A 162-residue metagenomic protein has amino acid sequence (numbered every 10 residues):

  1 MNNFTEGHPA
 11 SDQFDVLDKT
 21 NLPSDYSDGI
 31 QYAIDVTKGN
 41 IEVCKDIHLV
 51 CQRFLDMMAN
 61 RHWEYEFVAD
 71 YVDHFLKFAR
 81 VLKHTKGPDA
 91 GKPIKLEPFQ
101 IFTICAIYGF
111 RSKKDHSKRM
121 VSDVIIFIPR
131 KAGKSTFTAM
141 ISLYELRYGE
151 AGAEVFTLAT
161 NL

Functional and structural regions predicted by a protein language model:
N2-L162: Phosphate/NTP-binding elements of NTP-utilizing enzymes
